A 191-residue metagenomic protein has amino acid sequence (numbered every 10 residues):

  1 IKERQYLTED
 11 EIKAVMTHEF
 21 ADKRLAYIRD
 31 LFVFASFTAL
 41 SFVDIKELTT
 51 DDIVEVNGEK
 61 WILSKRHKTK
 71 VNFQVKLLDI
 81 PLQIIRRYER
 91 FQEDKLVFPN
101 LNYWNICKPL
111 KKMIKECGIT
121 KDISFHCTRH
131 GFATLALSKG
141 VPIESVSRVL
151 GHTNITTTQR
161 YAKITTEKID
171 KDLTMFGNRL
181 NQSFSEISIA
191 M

Functional and structural regions predicted by a protein language model:
I1, Q5, E9-M16, T38 (+1 more regions): Conserved tyrosine-mediated DNA breakage-rejoining catalytic core shared by Y-recombinases
I1-F42, F91: Basic, Lys/Arg- and aromatic-enriched nucleic-acid-binding interface segment
Y6, R66-K70, Y103, L150 (+1 more regions): Catalytic-site neighborhood detector that most strongly recognizes the C-terminal catalytic loop/helix of tyrosine
Y27-R29, L101-W104, T120-G140: Short basic/aromatic active-site micro-motif
V33, F37-D44, K112, R129-T153 (+1 more regions): C-terminal catalytic core of tyrosine-transesterase DNA break-rejoin enzymes
D52-E59, T120-D122, V141-R160, K171: Short, polar N-cap/turn motifs at the start of nucleic acid-interacting alpha helices
H67-R86, Q92-K112: C-terminal catalytic core of Y-nucleophile DNA break-rejoin enzymes
F176-M191: C-terminal secondary-structure termini that scaffold catalytic or DNA-interacting sites
